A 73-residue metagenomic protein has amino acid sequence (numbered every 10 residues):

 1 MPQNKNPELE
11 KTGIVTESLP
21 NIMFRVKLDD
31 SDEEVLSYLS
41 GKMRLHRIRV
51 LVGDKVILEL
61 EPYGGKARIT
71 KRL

Functional and structural regions predicted by a protein language model:
M1-L73: Exposed beta-strand/loop interface patches that mediate assembly or binding
